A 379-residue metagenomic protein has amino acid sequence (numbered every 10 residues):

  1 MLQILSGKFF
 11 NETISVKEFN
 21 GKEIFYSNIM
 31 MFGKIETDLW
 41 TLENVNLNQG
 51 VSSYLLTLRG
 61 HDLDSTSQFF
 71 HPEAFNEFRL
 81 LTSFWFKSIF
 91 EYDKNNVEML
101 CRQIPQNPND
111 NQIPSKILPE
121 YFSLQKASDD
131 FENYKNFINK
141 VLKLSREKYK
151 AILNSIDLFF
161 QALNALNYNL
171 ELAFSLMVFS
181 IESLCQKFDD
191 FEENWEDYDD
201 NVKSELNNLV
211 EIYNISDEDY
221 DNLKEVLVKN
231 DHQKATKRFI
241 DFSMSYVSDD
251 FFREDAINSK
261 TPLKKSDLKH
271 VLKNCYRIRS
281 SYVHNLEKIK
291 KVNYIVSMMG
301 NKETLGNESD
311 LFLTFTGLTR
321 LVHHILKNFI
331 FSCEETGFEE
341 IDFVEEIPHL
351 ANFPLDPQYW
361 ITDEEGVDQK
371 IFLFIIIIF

Functional and structural regions predicted by a protein language model:
M1-V97, F329-E364, I375-I378: Long, contiguous, compositionally biased segments that the model treats as domain-scale units
Q3, Q49, Q68, Q103-Q106 (+7 more regions): Residue-identity detector for glutamine
I14-K22, F137, V141-L373: Amphipathic, oligomerization/interface secondary-structure segments
N28, N44-N46, A74, D110-Q112 (+8 more regions): Short, flexible coil/linker segments at or flanking structured domains
D64-V141: Internal, Lys/Arg-enriched amphipathic helical interaction segments that engage polyanionic partners
